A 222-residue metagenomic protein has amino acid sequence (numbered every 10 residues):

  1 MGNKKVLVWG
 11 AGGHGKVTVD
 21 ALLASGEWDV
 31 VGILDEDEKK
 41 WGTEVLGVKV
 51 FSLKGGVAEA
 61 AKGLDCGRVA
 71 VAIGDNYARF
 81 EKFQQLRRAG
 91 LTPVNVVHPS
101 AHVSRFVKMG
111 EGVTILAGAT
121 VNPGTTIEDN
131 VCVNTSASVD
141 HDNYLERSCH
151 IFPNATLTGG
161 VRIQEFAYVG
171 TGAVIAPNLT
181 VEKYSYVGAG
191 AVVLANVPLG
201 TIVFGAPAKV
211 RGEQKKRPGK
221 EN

Functional and structural regions predicted by a protein language model:
M1-V45, A58-A61: Hydrophobic, well-ordered beta-alpha structural blocks that scaffold small-molecule cofactor pockets
K4-L7, D29-V31, G67-A70, P93 (+1 more regions): Short active-site oxyanion
A11, D35-E36, G74, H98 (+1 more regions): Cofactor-binding loop segments of dinucleotide-utilizing enzymes, especially the Rossmann-like FAD- and NAD(P)+-binding
G13, Y77-A78, K108, V192: Short alpha-helical
V19-A21, V45-L46, E81-Q85, I127 (+2 more regions): Short amphipathic alpha-helical segments
W41-H102: Phosphate-bearing ligand-interacting subdomains that bind or position ATP/ADP/UDP/GDP/NAD(P) or nucleotide-linked
A58, V203-N222: Short, basic/aromatic-enriched C-terminal tail that caps enzymatic domains
N95-F204, A208-R211: Structural signal for interior beta-strand "rungs" in well-ordered beta-sheet cores of soluble enzyme domains
